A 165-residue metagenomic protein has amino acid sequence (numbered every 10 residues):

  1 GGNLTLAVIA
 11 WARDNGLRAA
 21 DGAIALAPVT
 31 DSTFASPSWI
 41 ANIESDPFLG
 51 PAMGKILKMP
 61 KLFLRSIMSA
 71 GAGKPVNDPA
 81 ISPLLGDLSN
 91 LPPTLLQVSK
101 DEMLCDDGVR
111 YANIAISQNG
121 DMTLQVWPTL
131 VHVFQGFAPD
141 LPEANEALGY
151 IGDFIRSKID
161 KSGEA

Functional and structural regions predicted by a protein language model:
G1-A165: Alpha/beta-hydrolase superfamily serine-hydrolase fold, recognizing
